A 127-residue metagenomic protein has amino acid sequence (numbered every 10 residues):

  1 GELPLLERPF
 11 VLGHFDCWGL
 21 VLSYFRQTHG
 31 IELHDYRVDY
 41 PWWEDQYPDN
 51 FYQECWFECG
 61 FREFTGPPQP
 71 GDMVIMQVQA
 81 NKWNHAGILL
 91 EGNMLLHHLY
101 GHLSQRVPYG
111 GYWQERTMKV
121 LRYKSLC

Functional and structural regions predicted by a protein language model:
G1-R8: Active-site-adjacent structural segments surrounding the nucleophilic cysteine of cysteine proteases and isopeptidases
L5, H102-S104, E115: Residue-level signal for pocket-adjacent positions within structured domains
P9-H29: Active-site nucleophilic cysteine motif
H14, E32-R37: Surface-exposed patches in mature extracellular/periplasmic domains of secreted proteins
H29-L33, L103: Secondary-structure boundary/capping signal
V38-L103, L126: ...with weaker cross-activation on analogous glycine-rich loops/strands in unrelated enzymes
V107-C127: Glycine- and charge-enriched low-complexity intrinsically disordered segments
